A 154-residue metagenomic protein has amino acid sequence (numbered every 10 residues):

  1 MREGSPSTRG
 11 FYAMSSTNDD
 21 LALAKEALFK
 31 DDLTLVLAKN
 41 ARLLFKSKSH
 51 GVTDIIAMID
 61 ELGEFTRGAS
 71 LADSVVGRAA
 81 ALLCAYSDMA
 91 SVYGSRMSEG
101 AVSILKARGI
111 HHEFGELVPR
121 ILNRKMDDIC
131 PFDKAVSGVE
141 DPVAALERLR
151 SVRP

Functional and structural regions predicted by a protein language model:
M1-A13: N-terminal amphipathic/basic-hydrophobic helices that include classical n-h-c signal peptides and signal-anchor
R2-G4, L33, K48, A107: Generic secretory/membrane-interface signal
T17-S95, L122-P131: Conserved mixed alpha/beta catalytic, RNA-binding, or beta-rich assembly cores of soluble enzyme, regulatory
S87, V102-P154: C-terminal binding/interaction regions
S98: Conserved SAM/SAH-binding beta-strand->alpha-helix loop
